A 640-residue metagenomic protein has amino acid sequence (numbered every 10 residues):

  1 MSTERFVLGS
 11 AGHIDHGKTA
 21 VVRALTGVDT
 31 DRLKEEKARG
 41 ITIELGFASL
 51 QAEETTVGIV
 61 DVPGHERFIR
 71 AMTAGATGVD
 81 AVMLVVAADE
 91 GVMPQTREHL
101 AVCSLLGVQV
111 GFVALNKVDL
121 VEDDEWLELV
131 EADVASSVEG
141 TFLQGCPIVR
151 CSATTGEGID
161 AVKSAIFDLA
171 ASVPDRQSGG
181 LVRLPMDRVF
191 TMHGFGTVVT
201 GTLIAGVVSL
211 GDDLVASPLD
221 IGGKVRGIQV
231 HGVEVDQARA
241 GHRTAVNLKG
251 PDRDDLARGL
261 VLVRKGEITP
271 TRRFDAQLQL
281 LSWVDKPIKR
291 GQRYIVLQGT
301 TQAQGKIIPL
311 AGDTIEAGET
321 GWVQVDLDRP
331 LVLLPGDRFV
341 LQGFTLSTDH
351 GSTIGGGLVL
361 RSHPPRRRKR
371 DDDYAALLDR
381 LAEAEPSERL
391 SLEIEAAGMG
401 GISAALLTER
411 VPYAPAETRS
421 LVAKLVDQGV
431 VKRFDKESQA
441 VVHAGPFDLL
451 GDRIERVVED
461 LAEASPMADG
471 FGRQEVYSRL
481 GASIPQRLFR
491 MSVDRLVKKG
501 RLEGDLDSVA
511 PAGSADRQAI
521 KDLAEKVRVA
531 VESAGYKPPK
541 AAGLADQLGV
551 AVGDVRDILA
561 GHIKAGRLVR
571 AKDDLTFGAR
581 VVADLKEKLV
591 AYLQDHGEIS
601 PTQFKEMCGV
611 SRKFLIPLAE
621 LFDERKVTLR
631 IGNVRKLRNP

Functional and structural regions predicted by a protein language model:
M1-V62, E66: Conserved G1/Walker A P-loop phosphate-binding module
T3-V7, T155, E417: Conserved structured catalytic cores and adjacent interaction surfaces of nucleotide-binding/hydrolyzing enzymes
H13, V189, G206, I228 (+2 more regions): Residue-level recognition of beta-strand microenvironments
D15, V21, G40, D61 (+15 more regions): Residue-level signature of catalytic and energy-coupling elements of molecular machines, predominantly ATP/GTP-dependent
T56-V57, V62-R67, T77-E128: Conserved Switch II/interswitch segment of TRAFAC-class P-loop GTPases
H65-E66, D89-M93, K117-E122, A153-E157 (+6 more regions): Conserved nucleotide-binding/hydrolysis micro-motifs of P-loop NTPases
E122-W126, S136, P251-R570, G578-R630 (+1 more regions): C-terminal effector modules of nucleic-acid-centric enzymes and ribosome-associated factors
E128, S136-V284: Conserved catalytic-core segments of large NTP-driven translation/proteostasis enzymes
